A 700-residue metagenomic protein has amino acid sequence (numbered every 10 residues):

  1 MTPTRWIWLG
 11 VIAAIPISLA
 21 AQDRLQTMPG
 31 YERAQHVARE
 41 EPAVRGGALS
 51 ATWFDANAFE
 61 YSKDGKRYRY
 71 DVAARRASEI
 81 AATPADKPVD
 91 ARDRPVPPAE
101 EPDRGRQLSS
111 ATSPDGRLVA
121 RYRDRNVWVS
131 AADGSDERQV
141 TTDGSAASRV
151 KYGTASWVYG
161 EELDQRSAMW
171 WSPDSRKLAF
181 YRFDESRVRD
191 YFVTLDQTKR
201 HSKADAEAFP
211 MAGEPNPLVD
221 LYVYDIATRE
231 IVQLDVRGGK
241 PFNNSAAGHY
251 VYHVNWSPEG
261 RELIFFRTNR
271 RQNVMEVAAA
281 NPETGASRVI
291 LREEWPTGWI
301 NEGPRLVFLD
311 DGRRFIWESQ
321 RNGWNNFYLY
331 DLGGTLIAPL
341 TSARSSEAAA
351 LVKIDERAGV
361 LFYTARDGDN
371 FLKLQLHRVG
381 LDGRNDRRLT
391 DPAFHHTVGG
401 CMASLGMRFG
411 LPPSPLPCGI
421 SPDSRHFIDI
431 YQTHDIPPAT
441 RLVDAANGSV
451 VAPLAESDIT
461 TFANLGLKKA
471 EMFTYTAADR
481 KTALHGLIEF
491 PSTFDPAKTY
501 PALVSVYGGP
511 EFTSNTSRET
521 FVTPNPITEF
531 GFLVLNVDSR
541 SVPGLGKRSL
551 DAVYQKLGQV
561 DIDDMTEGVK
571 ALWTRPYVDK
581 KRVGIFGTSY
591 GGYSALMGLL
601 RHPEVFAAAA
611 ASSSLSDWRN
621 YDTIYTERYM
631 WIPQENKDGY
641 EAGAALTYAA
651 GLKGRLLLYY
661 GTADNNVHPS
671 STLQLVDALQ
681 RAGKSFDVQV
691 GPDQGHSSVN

Functional and structural regions predicted by a protein language model:
D23-G46, D93-E101, R229-R237: A short helix->beta-strand "capping" segment at the edge of beta-propeller domains
G47-A51, A56-N57, S62-R67, A77-A81 (+20 more regions): Non-catalytic accessory segments flanking enzyme active sites
V72-R75, A132-S135, I226-R229, P282-G285 (+3 more regions): Short loop/turn segments that connect beta-strands within beta-propeller blades
D93, P97, S145-M169, Q197-L218 (+3 more regions): Surface-exposed acidic, glycine/proline-enriched linker/cap segments that occur as 15-30-residue helix-coil
P98-A147, P241-N244, V251-H253, F266: A conserved hydrophobic secondary-structure block that centers on an alpha-helix together with its immediately flanking
R189-D190, V251-Y252, G260, F266 (+3 more regions): Serine-hydrolase catalytic core recognition
